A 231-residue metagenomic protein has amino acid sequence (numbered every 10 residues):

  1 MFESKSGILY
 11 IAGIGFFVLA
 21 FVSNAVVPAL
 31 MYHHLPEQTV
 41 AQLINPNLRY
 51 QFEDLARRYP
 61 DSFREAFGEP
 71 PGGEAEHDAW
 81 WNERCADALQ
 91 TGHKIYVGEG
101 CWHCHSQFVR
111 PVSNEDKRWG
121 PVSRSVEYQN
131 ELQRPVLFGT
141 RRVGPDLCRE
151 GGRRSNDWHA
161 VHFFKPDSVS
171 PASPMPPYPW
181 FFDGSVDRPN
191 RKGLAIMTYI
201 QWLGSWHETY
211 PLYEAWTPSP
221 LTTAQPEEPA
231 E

Functional and structural regions predicted by a protein language model:
F2-G15, M31-Q42: Membrane-embedded alpha-helical bundles of multi-pass integral membrane proteins
Y10-V26: Hydrophobic membrane-insertion alpha-helices, especially the h-region of bacterial N-terminal signal peptides
L35-I44, G72-W80, S106-R142, R153-D157 (+1 more regions): Flexible coil segments in periplasmic/lumen-exposed cytochrome c-class electron-transfer proteins
Q38-R58: Short extracytoplasmic/periplasmic juxtamembrane "stem" segments immediately C-terminal to an N-terminal membrane anchor
Q51-V97, P111-V112: Electrostatic cytochrome c docking/interface patches
Y96-E99, R142: Flanking scaffold residues of small Cys/His-coordinated metal-binding clusters
C101-C104: Short cysteine clusters
